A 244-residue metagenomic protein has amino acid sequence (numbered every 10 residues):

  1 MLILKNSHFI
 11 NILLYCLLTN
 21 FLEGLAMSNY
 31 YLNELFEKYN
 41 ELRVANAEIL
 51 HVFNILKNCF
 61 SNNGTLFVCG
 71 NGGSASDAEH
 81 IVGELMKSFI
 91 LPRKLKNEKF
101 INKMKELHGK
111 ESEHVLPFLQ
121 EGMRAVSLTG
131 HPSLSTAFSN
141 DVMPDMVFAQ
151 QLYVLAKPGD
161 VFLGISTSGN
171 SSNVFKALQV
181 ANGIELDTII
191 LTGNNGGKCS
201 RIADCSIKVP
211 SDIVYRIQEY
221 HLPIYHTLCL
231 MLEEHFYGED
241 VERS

Functional and structural regions predicted by a protein language model:
H8-A26: Short, Lys/Arg-enriched N-terminal segments with co-localized hydrophobic residues within the first ~10-30 amino acids
A26-V44: Generic N-terminal amphipathic, Lys/Arg-enriched alpha-helix
V44-N62: A short, well-structured juxtamembrane/interface segment
C59-L155: Glycine-rich, small/polar surface segments that engage phosphate groups of diverse ligands
A75-E79, N170-A177, C199: Short glycine/serine/threonine-rich phosphate/pyrophosphate-binding segments that cradle anionic phosphate groups
V154, Y215-R243: A charged, well-structured terminal subsegment
I190-A203: Short, glycine/polar-rich helix-capping loops at beta-to-alpha or helix-loop-helix junctions that flank or form
